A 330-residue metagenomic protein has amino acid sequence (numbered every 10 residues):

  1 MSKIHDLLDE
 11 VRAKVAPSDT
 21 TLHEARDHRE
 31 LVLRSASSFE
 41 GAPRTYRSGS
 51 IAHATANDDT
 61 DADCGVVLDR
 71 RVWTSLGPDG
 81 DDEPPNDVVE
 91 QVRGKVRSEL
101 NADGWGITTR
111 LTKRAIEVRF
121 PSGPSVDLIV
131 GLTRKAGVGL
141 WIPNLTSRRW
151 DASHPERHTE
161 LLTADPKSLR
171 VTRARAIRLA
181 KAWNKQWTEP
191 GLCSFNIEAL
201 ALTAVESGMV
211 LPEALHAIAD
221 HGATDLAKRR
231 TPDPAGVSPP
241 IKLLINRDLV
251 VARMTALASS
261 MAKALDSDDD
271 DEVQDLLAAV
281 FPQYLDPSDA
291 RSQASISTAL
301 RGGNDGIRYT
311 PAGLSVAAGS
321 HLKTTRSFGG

Functional and structural regions predicted by a protein language model:
M1-D59, R71-N86, F328-G330: N-terminal regions immediately upstream of nucleotidyltransferase
M1-D6, P234-G330: Terminal (often C-terminal) interaction modules
T55, C64, V205-M209: Short alpha-helix boundary/capping elements
D58-A62, P121-P124: A short, glycine/Asx- and small/polar-enriched loop/turn that sits immediately N-terminal to a beta-strand
G65-R71: Short loop/turn segments at strand-loop or loop-helix junctions that form parts of catalytic or ligand-binding pockets
P84-G104: A gly/proline- and charged-residue-enriched helix-loop-helix capping module
R97, N101-P232, A317, K323-G330: Catalytic cores of NTP-dependent nucleotidyl/adenyl transfer enzymes across multiple folds
